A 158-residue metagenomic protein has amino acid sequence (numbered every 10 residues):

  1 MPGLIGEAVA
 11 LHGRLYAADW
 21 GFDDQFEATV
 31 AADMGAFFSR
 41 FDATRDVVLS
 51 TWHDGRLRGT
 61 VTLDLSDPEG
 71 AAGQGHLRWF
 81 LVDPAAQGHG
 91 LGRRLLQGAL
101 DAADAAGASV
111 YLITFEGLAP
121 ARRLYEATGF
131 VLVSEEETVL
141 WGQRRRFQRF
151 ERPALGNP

Functional and structural regions predicted by a protein language model:
P2-A85, R93-A102, L132-T138, P153-G156: Acetyl-CoA-dependent GNAT
L4, A108-R122, E126-P158: C-terminal "cap" of GNAT-fold acetyltransferases
F26, Q87-G88, S109-V110: A generic structural signal for short
D46, G107-A108: Short, high-confidence coil segments that cap the C-terminus of an alpha-helix and link into the following beta-strand
A72, G90, P120: Residues that form or flank phosphate/diphosphate-binding pockets in enzymes that use nucleotide phosphates
D83-A85, H89, E116-G117: Active-site acidic-Proline motif in GNAT/NAT acetyltransferases
